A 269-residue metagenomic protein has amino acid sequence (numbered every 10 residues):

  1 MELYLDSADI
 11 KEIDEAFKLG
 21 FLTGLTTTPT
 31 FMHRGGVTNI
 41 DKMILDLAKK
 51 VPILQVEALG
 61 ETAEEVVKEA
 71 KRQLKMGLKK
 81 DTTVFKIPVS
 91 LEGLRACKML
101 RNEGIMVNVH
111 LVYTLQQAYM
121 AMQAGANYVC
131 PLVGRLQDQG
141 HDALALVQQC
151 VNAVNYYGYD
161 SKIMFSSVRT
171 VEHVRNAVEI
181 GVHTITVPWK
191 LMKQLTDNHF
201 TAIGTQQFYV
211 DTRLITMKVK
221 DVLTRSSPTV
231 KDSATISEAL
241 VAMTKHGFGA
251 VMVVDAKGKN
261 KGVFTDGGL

Functional and structural regions predicted by a protein language model:
E2-D14, L19-L22, T27-M99, E103 (+1 more regions): Active-site beta->alpha loop and helix N-cap motifs at the rims of alpha/beta catalytic domains
D6-D9, G60-E64, I87-L91, V109-L115 (+2 more regions): Glycine-rich beta-to-alpha transition loops that act as phosphate-gripper elements at the mouths of alpha/beta enzyme
K11-L19, E65-A70, A96, Q116-A124 (+1 more regions): Catalytic cores of alpha/beta
T28, F85, A121, A177 (+1 more regions): Conserved, mostly hydrophobic/aromatic
P29-M32, L111, N127-Q139, I180-T201: Glycine-rich phosphate-binding active-site loops on the catalytic face of alpha/beta enzymes
L47, V147-C150, Q194-I215: C-terminal helical cap(s) of enzyme catalytic domains, especially alpha/beta-barrels
H141-Y157: Short loop-to-alpha-helix "cap/lid" segments that border enzyme active sites across diverse enzyme classes
R213-A242, F248, V253-D255, N260-V263: Bateman/CBS regulatory modules and CBS-like beta-alpha motifs in cytosolic regions of diverse proteins
